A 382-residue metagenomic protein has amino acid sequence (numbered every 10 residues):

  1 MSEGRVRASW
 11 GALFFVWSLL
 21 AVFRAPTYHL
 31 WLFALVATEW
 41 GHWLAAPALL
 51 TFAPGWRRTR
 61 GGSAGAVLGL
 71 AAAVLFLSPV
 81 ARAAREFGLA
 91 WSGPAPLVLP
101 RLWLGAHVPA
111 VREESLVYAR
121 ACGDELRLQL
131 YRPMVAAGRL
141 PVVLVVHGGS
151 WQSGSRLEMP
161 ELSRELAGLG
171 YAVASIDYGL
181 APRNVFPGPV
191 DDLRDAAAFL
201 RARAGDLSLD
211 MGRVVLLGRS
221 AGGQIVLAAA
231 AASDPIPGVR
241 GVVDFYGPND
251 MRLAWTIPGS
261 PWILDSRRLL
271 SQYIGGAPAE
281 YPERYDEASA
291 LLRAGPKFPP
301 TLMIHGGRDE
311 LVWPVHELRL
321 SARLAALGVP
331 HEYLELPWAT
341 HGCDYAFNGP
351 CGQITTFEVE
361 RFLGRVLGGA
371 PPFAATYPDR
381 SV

Functional and structural regions predicted by a protein language model:
E3-R5, G11, S18, R24-T27 (+2 more regions): C-terminal catalytic histidine-bearing segment of alpha/beta-hydrolase fold enzymes
A21-A46, L89-G138: N-terminal cap/lid segment of alpha/beta-hydrolase-fold proteins
A83-H107, L227-E283, A346: Hydrolase active-site cap/lid region
G138-G149: Short beta-strand element of the alpha/beta-hydrolase
L157-A174: Short amphipathic alpha-helix adjacent to the substrate-entry channel of hydrolases
V185-G205, T355: Alpha/beta-hydrolase active-site loop
R201-L216: Gly/Ser-rich "nucleophile elbow"/oxyanion-hole loop immediately N-terminal to the catalytic nucleophile in hydrolases
K297, M303-H305, D309: Short beta-strand/loop motif that positions the catalytic acidic residue of the alpha/beta-hydrolase fold
